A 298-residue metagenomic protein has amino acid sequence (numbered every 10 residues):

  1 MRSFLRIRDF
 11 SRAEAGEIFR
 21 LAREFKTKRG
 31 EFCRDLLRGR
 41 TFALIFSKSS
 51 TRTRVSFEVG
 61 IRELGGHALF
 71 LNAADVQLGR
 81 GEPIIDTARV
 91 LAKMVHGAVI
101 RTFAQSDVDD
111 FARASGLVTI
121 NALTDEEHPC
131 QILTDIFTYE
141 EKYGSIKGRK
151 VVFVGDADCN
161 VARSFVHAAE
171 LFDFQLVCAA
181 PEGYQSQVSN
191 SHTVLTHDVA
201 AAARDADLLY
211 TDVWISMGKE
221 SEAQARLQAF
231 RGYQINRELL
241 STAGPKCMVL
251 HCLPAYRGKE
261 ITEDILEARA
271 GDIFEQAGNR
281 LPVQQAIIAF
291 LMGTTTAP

Functional and structural regions predicted by a protein language model:
M1-P298: Structural/interface elements that position substrates and couple domains in central-metabolism enzymes
